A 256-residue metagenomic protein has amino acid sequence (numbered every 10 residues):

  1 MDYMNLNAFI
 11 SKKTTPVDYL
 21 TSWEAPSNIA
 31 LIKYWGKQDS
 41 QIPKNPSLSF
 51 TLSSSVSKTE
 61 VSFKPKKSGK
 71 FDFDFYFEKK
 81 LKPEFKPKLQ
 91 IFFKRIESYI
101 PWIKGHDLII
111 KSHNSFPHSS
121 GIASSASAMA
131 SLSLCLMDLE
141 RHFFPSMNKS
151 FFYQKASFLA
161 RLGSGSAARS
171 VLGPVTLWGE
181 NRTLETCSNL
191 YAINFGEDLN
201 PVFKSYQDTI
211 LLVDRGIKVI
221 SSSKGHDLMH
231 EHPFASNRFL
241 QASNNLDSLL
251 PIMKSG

Functional and structural regions predicted by a protein language model:
M1-A30, G36-S40, S68, D72 (+1 more regions): C-terminal nucleotide
M1-S120, L134-P145, K149-S150: ATP-binding N-lobe of GHMP and related small-molecule kinases
E24, K82-L89, M129, Y153 (+2 more regions): Generic structural signal for well-ordered, non-membrane alpha-helical segments in soluble metabolic enzymes
A30-K33, S57-V61, A167-S170, P174-L177 (+1 more regions): Short beta-strand scaffold segments in enzyme catalytic cores
K33-K37, P46, F50-S54, H118 (+7 more regions): Generic structural "secondary-structure junction" signal
S57-K58, E185-C187, N237: Alpha-helix boundary/capping detector
I91-R95, G165-L177, A242-I252: Charged/polar, low-hydrophobicity segments characteristic of intrinsically disordered regions and flexible loops
W102-F203: Gly/Ser-rich oxyanion-binding loop with an adjacent helix/lid that shapes the negatively charged ligand pocket
